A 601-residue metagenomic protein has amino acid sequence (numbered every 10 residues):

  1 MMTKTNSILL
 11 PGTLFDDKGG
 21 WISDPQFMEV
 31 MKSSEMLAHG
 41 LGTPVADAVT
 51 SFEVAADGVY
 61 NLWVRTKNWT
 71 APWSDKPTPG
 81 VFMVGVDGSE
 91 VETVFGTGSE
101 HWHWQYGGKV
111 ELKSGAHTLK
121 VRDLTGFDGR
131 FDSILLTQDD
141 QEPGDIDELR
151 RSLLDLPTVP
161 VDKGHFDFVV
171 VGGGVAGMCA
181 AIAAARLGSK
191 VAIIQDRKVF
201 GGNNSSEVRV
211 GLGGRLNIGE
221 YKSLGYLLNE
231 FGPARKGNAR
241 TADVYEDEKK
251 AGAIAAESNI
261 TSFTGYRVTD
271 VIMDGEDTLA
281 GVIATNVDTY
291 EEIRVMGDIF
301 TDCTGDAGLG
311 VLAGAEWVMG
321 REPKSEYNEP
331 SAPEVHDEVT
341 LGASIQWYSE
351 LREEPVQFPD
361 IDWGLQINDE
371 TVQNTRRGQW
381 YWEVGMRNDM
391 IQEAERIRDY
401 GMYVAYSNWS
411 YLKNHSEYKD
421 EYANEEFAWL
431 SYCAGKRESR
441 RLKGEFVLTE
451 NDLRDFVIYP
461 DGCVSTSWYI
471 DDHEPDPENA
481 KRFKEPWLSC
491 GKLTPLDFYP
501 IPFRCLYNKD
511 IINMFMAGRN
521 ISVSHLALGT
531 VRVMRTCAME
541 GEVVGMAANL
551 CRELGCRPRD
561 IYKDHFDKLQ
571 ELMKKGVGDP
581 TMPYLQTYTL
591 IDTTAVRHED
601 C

Functional and structural regions predicted by a protein language model:
M1-P160: Extracytoplasmic
P157-V159, N203, G265-V268, G275 (+2 more regions): Flavin (FAD/FMN)-binding glycine-rich loop and adjacent Rossmann-like elements that form
D162-G174: Beta1/beta-strand and adjacent pyrophosphate-binding region of the FAD-binding site in flavoprotein oxidoreductases
H165-D167, L187-K190, S258-T261, G297-D298 (+2 more regions): Loop/turn elements at helix/coil->beta-strand transitions in domains of secreted/extracellular proteins
G177: N-terminal Rossmann-fold NAD(P) dinucleotide-binding loop
A183, S189-K190, Q195-I272, D277 (+2 more regions): Conserved N-terminal/central alpha/beta ligand/cofactor-binding core
